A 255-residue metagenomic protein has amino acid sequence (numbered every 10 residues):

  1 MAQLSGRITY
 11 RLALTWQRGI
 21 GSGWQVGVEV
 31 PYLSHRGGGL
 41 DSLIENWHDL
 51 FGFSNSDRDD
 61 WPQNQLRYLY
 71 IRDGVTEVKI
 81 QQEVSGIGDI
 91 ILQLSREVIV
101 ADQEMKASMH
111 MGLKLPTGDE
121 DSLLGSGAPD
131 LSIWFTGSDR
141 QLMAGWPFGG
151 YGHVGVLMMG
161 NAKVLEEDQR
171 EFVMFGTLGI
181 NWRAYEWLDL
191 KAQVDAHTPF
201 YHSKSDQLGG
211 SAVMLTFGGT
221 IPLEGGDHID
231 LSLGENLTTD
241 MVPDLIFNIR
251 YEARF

Functional and structural regions predicted by a protein language model:
M1-G160, V173-S232, T238-R254: Transmembrane beta-barrel domains of Gram-negative outer membranes and organellar outer membranes
E166: Short helix/strand-bridging catalytic loops that position acidic/His residues to coordinate divalent metals and engage
